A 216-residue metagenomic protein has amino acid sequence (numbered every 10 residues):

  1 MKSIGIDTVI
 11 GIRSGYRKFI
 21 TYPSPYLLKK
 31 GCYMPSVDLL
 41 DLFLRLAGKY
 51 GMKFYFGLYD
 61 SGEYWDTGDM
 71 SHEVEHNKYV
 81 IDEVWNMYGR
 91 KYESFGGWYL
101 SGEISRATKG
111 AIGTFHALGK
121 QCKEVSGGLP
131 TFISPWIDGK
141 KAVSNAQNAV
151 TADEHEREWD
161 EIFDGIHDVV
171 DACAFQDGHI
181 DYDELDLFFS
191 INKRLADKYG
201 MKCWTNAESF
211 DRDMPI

Functional and structural regions predicted by a protein language model:
M1-I216: Glycan-processing catalytic domains of CAZymes
